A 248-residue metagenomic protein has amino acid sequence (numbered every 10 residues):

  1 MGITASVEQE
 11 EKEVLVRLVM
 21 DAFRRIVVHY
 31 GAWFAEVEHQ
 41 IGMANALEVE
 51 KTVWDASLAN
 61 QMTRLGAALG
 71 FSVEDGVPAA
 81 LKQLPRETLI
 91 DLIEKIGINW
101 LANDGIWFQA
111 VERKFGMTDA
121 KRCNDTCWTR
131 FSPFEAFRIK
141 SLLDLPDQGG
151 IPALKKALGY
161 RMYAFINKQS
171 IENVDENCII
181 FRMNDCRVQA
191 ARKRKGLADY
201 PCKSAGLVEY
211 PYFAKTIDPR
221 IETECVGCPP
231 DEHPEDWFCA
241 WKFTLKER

Functional and structural regions predicted by a protein language model:
M1-C178, R187, K193-P201, A205 (+3 more regions): N-terminal accessory segment detector
N184: Short, well-ordered beta-to-alpha junction loops that form the rim of enzyme active sites and present histidine/acidic
V208-E209: ATP phosphate-binding glycine-rich loop and adjacent ATP-lid/helix-beta elements within ATP-binding kinase/ATPase
Y212: Surface-exposed charge patches
